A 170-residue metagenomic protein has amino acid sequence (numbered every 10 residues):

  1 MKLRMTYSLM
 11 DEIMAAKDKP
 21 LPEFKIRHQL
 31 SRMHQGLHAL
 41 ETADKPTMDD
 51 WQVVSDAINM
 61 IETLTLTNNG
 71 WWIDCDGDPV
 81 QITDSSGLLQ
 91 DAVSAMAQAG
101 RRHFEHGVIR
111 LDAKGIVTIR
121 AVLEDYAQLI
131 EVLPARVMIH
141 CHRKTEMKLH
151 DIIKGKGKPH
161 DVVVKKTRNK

Functional and structural regions predicted by a protein language model:
M1-K170: Positively charged, low-complexity terminal tracts and the immediately adjacent first secondary-structure elements
